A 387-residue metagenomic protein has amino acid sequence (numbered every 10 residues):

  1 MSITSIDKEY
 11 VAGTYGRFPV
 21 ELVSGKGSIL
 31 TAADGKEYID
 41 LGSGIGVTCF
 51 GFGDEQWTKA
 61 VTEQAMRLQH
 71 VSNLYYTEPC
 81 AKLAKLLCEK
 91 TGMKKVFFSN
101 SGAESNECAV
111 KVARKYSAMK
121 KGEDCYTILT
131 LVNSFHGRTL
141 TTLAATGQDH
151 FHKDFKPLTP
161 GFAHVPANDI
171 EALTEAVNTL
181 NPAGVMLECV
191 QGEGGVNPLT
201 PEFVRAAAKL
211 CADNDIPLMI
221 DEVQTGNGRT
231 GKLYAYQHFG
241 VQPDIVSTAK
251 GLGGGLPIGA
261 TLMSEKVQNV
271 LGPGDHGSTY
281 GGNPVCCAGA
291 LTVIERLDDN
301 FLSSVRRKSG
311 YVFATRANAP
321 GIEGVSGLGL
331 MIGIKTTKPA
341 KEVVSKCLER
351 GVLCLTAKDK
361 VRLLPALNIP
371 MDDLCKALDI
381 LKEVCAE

Functional and structural regions predicted by a protein language model:
M1-E387: Conserved N-terminal phosphate-binding loop of PLP-dependent enzymes in the Aspartate aminotransferase
